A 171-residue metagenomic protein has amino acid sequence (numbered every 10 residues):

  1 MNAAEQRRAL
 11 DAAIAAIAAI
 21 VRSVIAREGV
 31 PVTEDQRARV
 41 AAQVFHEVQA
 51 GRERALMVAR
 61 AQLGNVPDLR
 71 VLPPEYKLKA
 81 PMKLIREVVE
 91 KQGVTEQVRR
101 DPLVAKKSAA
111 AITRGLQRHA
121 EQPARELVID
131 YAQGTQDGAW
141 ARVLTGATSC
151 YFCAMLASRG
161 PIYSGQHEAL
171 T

Functional and structural regions predicted by a protein language model:
M1-L170: Domain-core detector
